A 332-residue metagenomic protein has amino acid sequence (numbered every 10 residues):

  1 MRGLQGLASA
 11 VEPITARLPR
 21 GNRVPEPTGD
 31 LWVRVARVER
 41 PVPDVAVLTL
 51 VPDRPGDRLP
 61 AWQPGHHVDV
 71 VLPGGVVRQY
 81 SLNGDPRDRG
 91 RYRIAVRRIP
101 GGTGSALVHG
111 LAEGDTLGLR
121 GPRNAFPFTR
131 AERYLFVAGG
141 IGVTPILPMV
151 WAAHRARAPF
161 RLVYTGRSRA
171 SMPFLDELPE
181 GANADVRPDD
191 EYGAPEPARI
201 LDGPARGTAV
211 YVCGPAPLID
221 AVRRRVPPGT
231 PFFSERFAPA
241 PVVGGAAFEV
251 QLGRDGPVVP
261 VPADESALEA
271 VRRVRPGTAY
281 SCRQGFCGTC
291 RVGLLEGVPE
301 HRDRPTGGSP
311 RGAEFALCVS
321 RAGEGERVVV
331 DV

Functional and structural regions predicted by a protein language model:
M1-P27, V329-V332: Iron-sulfur (Fe-S) cluster-binding modules
P19-T116, R120-R123, T129, R133-Y134 (+1 more regions): Ferredoxin-reductase
P52, L72-G74, Q251-R254, V332: Short acidic, glycine-rich loop/turn motifs
V68, F248-G253, C290-V292: Short polybasic amphipathic segments
S105-G256, P260: FNR/FR-type flavoprotein reductase catalytic core
P257, E269-A279, T289-V332: Iron-sulfur (Fe-S) cluster-binding segments and ferredoxin-like electron-carrier domains, especially [2Fe-2S]
